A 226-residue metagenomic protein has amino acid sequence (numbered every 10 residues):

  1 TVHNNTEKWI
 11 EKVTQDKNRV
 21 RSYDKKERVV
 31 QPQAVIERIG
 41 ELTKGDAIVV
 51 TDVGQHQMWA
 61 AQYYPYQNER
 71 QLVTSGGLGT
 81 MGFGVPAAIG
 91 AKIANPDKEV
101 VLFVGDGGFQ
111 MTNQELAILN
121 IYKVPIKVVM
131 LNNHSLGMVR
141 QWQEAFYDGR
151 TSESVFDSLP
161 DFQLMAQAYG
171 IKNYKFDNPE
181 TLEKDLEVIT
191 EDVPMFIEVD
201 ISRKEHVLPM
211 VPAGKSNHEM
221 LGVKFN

Functional and structural regions predicted by a protein language model:
T1-H3, W59-N226: Thiamine diphosphate
T1-V13: Flexible, glycine/charged-enriched surface loops at secondary-structure junctions
I10-A91: Active-site diphosphate/adenylate-binding microenvironment
